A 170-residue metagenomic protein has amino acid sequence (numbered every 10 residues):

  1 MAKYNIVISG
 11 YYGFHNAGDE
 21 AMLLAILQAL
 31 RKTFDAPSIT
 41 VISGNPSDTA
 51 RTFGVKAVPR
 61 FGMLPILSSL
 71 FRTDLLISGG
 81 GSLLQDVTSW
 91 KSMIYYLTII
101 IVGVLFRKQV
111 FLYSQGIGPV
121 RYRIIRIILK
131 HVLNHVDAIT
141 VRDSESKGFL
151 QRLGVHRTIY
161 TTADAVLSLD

Functional and structural regions predicted by a protein language model:
M1-D170: Active-site anion-handling motifs in enzyme catalytic cores
